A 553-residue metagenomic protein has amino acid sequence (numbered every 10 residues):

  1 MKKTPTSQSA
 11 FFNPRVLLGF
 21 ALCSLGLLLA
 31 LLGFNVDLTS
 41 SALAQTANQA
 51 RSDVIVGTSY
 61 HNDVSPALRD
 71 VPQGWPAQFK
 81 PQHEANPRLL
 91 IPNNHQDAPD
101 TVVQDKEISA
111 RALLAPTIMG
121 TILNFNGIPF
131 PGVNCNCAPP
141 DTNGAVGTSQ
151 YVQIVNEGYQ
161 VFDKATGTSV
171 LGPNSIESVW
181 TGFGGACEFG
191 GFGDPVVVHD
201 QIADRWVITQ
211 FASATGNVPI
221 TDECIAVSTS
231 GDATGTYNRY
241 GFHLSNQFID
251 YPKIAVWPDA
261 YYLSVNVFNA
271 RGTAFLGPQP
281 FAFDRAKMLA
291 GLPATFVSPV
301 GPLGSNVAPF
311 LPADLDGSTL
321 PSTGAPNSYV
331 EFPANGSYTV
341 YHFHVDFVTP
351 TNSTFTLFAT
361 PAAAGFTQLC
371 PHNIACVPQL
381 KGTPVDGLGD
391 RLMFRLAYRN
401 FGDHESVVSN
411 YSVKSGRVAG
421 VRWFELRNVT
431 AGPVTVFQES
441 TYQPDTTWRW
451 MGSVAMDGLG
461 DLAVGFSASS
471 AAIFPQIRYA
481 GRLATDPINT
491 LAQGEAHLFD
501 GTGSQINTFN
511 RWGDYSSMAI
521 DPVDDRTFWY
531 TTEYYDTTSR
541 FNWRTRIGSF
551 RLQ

Functional and structural regions predicted by a protein language model:
M1-L18: N-terminal secretory signal peptides that target proteins for export/translocation
S7-S9, S24, S40: Serine residues within intrinsically disordered or low-complexity segments
N13-P14, L22, V36, G127: Generic detector of N-terminal low-structure segments
G19-D37: Bacterial N-terminal signal peptides
D37-L43: Sec/Tat signal peptide C-region and signal peptidase I cleavage site
Q45-Q553: C-terminal PAP-associated
